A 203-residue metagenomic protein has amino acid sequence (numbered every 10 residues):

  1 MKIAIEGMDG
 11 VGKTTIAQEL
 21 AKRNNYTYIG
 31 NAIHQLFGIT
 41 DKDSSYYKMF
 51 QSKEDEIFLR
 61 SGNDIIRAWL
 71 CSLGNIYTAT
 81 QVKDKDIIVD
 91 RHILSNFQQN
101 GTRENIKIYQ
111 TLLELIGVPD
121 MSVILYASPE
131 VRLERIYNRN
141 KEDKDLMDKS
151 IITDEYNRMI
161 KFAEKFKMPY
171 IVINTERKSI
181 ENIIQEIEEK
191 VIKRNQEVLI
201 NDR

Functional and structural regions predicted by a protein language model:
I5: Hydrophobic anchor at the beta1->P-loop junction of P-loop NTPases
M8: P-loop (Walker A) phosphate-binding loop of NTP-binding proteins
V11: ATP-binding Walker
T14: Walker A/P-loop
E19, Y137-D143, M147-R203: NTP-dependent small-molecule kinase module
K22-G30: Post-Walker A helix-loop "phosphate-sensing" segment adjacent to the P-loop in P-loop NTPases
I33-N105: ATP-dependent small-molecule kinase phosphotransfer cores that center on conserved nucleotide phosphate-binding segments
N75-K141: ATP-dependent NMP and nucleoside kinases share a basic, alpha-helical "lid"
